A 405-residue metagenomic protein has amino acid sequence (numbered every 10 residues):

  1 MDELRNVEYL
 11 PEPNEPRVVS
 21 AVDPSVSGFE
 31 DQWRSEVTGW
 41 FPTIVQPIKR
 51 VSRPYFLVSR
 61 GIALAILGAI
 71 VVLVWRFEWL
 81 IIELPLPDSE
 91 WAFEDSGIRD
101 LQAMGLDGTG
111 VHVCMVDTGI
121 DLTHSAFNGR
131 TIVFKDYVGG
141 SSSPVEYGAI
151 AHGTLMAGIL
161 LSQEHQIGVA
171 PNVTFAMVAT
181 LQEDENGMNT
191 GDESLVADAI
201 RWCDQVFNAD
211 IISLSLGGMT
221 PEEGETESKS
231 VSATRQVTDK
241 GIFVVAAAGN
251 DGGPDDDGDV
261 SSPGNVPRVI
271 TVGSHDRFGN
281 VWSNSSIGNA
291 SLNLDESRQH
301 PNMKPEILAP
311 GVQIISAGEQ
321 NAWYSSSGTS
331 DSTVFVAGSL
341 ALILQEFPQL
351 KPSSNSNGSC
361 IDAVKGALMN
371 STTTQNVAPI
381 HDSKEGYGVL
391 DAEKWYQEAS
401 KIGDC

Functional and structural regions predicted by a protein language model:
M1-S35: N-terminal targeting leaders characterized by basic, low-complexity, disordered sequences that direct proteins
D2-E15, P47-Y55, P144-E222, G273-D276 (+3 more regions): Subtilisin-like peptidase catalytic core
D2-E8, Q182-R268, N302, E319-T333 (+1 more regions): Substrate-binding/access-modulating region of protease and related hydrolase catalytic domains
T43-G61, I81-C114, V138-A149, S285 (+2 more regions): N-terminal domain-start motif of subtilase-like serine proteases
S59-R76: Hydrophobic membrane-insertion alpha-helices, especially the h-region of bacterial N-terminal signal peptides
Q102-V113, I120-V133, P144-D192, D239 (+4 more regions): Subtilisin-like serine protease catalytic core
D117, S261-Q345: Extracellular S/T/G-rich loop segment that most often corresponds to the catalytic His/Ser-adjacent loop
V178-Q182, G311-H381: Hydrolase catalytic cores
